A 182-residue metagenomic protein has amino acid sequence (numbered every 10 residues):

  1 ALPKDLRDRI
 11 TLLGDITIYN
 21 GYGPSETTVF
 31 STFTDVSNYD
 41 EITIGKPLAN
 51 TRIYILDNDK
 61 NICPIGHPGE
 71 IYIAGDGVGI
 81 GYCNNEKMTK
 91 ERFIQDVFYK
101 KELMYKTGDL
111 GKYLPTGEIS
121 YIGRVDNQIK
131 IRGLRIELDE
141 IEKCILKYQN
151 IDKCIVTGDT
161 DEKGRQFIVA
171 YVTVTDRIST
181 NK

Functional and structural regions predicted by a protein language model:
A1-T17, N50: Short gly/Ser/Thr-rich phosphate-binding loop of adenylate-forming enzymes
P3-K4, V29, L138: Short, well-ordered alpha-helical microsegments
R9-I10, G23, K60: Conserved S/T- and glycine-rich ATP-binding loop of Class I adenylate-forming
T17-N20, D35-K182: AMP-dependent adenylate-forming
Y22-V29: SF2 helicase/translocase ATPase core recognition
T32: Specific aromatic-rich, kink-prone transmembrane helix
